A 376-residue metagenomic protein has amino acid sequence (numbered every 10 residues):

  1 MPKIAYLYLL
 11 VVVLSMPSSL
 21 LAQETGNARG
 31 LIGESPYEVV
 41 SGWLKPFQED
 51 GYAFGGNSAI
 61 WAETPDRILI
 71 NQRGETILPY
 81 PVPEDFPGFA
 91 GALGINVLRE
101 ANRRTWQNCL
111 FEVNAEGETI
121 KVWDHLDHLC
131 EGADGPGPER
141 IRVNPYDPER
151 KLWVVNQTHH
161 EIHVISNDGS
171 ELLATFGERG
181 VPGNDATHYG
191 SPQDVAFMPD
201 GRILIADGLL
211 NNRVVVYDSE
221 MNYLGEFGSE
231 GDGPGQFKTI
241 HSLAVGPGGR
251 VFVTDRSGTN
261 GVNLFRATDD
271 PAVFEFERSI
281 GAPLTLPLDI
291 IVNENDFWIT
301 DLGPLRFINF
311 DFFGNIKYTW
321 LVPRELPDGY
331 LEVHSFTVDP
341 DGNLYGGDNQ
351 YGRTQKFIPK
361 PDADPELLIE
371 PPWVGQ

Functional and structural regions predicted by a protein language model:
M1-A5: Positively charged n-region of N-terminal signal peptides that target proteins for export
Y6-P17: Bacterial N-terminal signal peptides
S18-A22: Sec/Tat signal peptide C-region and signal peptidase I cleavage site
Q23-Q376: Eukaryotic scaffold repeat domains enriched in small/polar residues
